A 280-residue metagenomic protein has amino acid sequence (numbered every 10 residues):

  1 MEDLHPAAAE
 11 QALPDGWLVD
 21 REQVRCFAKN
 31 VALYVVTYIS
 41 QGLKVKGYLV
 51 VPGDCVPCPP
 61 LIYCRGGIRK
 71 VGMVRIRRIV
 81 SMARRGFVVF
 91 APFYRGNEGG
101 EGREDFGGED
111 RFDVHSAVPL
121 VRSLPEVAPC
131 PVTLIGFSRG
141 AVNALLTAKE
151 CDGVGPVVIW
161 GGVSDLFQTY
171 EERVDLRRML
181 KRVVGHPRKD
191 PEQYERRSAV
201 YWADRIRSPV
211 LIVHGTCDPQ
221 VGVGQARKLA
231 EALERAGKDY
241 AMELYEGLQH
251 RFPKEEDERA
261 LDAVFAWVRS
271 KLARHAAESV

Functional and structural regions predicted by a protein language model:
L13-D54: N-terminal cap/lid segment of alpha/beta-hydrolase-fold proteins
C55-C58, Y63-G102, F167: Short substrate-entry loop that stabilizes the transition state in hydrolases
D105-P125: Alpha/beta-hydrolase active-site loop
V127-S138: Alpha/beta-hydrolase fold nucleophile elbow
A141-D152: Short glycine-enriched nucleophile-adjacent loop and the immediately C-terminal alpha-helix near the catalytic center
F167-W202, S208: Mobile cap/lid helix-loop segments that gate and shape the active-site cleft of serine hydrolases
I206, I212-H214, D218: Short beta-strand/loop motif that positions the catalytic acidic residue of the alpha/beta-hydrolase fold
R227, E234-V280: C-terminal catalytic histidine-bearing segment of alpha/beta-hydrolase fold enzymes
